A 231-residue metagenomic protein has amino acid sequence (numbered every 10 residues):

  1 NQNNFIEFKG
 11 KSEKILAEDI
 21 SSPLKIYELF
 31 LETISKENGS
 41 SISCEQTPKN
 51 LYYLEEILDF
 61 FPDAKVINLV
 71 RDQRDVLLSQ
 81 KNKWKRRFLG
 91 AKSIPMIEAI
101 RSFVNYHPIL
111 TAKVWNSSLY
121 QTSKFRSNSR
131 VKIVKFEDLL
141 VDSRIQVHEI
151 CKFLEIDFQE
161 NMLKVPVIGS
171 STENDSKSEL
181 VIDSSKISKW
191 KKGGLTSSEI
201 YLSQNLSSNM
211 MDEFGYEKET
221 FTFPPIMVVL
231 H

Functional and structural regions predicted by a protein language model:
N1-E45, N50, R87-V104: PAPS-dependent sulfation machinery
D19-I26, Q46-K49, H107-S118, D142 (+2 more regions): Soluble or luminal CAZymes and related metallo-dependent hydrolases
I34-E37, S118-V131, E199, L206 (+1 more regions): A structural motif corresponding to the C-terminal end of an alpha-helix and its immediate exit/capping segment
Q46-K49, E56-N82: Conserved phosphate-donor/acceptor-positioning beta-strand/loop module used by diverse small-molecule
F61-K65, A99, S127-V131: Short glycine-/polar-rich loops that comprise or flank the Walker A/P-loop and associated switch/sensor motifs
N68, Q73, K124-S197, Y201: The conserved 3'-phosphoadenosine-5'-phosphosulfate
Q73-Q121: Extended hydrophobic/aromatic segments used for targeting, binding, or gating
E217-H231: Membrane-proximal basic amphipathic "stem/tether" segments
